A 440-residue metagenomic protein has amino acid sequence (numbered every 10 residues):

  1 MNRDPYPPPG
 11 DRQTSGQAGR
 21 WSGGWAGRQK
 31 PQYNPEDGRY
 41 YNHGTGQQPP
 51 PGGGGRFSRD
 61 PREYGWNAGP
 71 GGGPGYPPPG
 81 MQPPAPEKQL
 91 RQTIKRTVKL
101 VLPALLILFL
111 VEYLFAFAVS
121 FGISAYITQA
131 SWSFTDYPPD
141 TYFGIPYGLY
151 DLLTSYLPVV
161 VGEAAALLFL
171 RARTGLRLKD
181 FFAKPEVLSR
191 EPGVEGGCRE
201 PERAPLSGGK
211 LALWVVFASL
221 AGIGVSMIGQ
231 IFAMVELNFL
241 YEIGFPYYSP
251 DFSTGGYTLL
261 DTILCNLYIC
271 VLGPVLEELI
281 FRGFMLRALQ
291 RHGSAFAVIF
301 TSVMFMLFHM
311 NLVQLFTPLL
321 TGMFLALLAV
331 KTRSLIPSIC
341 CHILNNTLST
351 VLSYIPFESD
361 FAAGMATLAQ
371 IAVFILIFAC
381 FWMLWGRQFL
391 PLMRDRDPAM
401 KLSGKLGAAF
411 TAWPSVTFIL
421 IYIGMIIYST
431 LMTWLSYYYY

Functional and structural regions predicted by a protein language model:
M1-V215, S349-Y440: N-terminal, membrane-interfacial amphipathic/helix-forming hydrophobic leader that caps and precedes the first
E87, P205, F252-S253, T258 (+3 more regions): N-proximal short alpha-helices
K99-L114, A118, G122, L153 (+13 more regions): Hydrophobic, lipid-facing residues on alpha-helical transmembrane segments of integral membrane proteins
W132, Y248-F252, A288-H292: Short acidic/polar alpha-helix capping motifs at helix-coil junctions
D140-Y142, P246, E277, L320: N-terminal start-of-chain detector that recognizes signal peptides and the immediate post-cleavage beginning
L176, V187-S189, Y241-F245, L289-A295 (+1 more regions): Juxtamembrane helix-boundary/capping and inter-helix hinge elements in multi-pass membrane proteins
I223, M227, D261-Y440: Transmembrane helix-loop-helix hairpins at the membrane interface of multi-pass integral membrane proteins
F232-G273, A297: His/Asp/Glu-rich metal-coordinating catalytic cores of metallo-dependent phosphodiesterases/hydrolases acting on
